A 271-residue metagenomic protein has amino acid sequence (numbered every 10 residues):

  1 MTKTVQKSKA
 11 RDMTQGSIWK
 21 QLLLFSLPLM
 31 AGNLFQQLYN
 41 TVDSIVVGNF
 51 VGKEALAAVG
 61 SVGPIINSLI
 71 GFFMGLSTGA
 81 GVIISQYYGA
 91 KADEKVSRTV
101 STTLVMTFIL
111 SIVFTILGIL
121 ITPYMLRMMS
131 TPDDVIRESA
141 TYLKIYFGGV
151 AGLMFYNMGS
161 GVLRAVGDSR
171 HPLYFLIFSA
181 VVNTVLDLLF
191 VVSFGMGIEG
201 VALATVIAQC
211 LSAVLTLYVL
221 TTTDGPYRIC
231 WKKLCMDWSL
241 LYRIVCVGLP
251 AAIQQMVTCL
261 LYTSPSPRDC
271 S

Functional and structural regions predicted by a protein language model:
M1-S26, I84-A151, S193-L249: Short alpha-helical transmembrane segments in multi-pass integral membrane proteins
W19-L38, I65, L69-F72, G148 (+2 more regions): Residue-level signal for short hydrophobic patches within transmembrane helices of multi-pass membrane transporters
A31, D43-V47, V59, I84 (+13 more regions): Hydrophobic/aromatic residues within transmembrane alpha-helices of membrane transport systems, especially the TMDs
L34, L38, S68, F72 (+5 more regions): Hydrophobic/aromatic residues within the transmembrane alpha-helices of Major Facilitator Superfamily
V47-N67, D133-E138, I198-E199, L240-V247 (+1 more regions): Interfacial/gating helices of multi-pass transporter permease domains
F50-G52, A57, F73-M106, R170: Transmembrane-helix boundary and interhelical linker motifs in polytopic inner-membrane proteins
T107, V162-L186, L203-V206: Alpha-helical transmembrane segments of multi-pass membrane transporters/permeases
Y262-S271: Single conserved hydrophobic/aromatic residue that forms the stacking wall/gate of nucleotide- or nucleobase-binding
